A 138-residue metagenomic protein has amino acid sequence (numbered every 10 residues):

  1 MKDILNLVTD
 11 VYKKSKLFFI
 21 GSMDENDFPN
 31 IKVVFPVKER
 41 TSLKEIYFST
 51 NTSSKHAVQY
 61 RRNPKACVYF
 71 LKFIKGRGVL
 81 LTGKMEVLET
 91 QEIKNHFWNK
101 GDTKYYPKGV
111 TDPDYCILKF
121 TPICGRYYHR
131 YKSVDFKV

Functional and structural regions predicted by a protein language model:
M1-N6, T50-H56, D102-K104: Charged, amphipathic alpha-helical segments
K2, S15-I20, N99-D102: Short Pro/Gly-enriched beta-strand edge/turn motifs at strand-loop
D10-E25, A66-F70: A short, Trp-centered hydrophobic/proline-enriched beta-strand micro-motif
K14-K16, N30-K32, V79, T111-P113: Short, basic and Ser/Thr-rich N-terminal targeting/leader segments
S15-L17, K44-I46, N63-A66, P113-Y115 (+1 more regions): Short, surface-exposed beta-edge/turn micro-motifs
F18-F48: N-terminal leader/targeting helix
V37-K75: A short mixed-secondary-structure module that forms the rim of ligand-binding clefts
L80-V138: Charged, gly/pro-rich active-site loop segments
